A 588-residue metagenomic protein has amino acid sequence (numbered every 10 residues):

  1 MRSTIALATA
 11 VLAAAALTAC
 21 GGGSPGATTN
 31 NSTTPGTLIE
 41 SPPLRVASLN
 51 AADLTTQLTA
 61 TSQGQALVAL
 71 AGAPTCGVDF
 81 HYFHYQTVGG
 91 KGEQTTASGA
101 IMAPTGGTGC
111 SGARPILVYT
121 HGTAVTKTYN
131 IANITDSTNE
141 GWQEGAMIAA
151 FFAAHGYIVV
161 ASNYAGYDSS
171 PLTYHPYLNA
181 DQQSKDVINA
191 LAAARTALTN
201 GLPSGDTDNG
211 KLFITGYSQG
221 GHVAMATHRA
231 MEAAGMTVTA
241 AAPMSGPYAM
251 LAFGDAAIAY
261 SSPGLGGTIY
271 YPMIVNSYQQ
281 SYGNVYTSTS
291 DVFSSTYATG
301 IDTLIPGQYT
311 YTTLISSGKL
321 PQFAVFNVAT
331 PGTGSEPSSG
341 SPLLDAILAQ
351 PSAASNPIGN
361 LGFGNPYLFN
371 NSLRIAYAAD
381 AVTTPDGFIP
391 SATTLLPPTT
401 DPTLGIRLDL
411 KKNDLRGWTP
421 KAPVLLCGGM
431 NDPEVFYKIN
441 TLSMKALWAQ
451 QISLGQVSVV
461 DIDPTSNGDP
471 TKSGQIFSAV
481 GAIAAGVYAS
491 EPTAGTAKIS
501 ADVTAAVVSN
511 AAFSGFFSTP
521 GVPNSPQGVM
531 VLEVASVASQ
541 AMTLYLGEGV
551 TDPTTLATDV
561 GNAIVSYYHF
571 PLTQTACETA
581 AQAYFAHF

Functional and structural regions predicted by a protein language model:
A15-A19: C-terminal motif of bacterial Sec signal peptides marking the signal peptidase cleavage site
G22-G112: Catalytic-loop region of hydrolases
Y177-N200: Alpha/beta-hydrolase active-site loop
A192-L265: Primarily recognizes the serine-hydrolase "nucleophile elbow" in alpha/beta-hydrolase and SGNH/GDSL folds
P247-G417, K438: Accessory cap/linker subdomain of secreted extracellular hydrolases
D255, R407-L408, Q451-F588: C-terminal catalytic histidine-bearing segment of alpha/beta-hydrolase fold enzymes
P420, L425-D432: Short beta-strand/loop motif that positions the catalytic acidic residue of the alpha/beta-hydrolase fold
P433-L442: Conserved alpha/beta-hydrolase "acid-adjacent" motif
